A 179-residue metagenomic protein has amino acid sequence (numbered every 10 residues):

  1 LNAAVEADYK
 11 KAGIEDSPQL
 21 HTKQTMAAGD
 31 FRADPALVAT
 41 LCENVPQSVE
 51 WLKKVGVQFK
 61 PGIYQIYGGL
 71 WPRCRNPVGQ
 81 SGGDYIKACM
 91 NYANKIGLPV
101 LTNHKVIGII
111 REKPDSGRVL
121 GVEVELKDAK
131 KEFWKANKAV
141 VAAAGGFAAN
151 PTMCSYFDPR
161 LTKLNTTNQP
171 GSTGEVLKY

Functional and structural regions predicted by a protein language model:
L1, D30, Q80, V122 (+2 more regions): Gly/Ser/Thr-rich helix-start
L1-P99, N103-G108, S116-G117, T152-R160: Conserved N-terminal/central alpha/beta ligand/cofactor-binding core
G29, N103-V106, E123-F133: A structured beta-alpha segment of the ubiquitous adenosine-cofactor-binding alpha/beta core
E112: Substrate-binding cleft/loops of secretory-pathway carbohydrate-active enzymes
D115, V122-E123: A Rossmann-like FAD-binding core segment of flavoenzymes
K127-K130, W134-Y179: Glycine-rich loop(s) and the adjacent beta-strand/alpha-helix scaffold that form part
